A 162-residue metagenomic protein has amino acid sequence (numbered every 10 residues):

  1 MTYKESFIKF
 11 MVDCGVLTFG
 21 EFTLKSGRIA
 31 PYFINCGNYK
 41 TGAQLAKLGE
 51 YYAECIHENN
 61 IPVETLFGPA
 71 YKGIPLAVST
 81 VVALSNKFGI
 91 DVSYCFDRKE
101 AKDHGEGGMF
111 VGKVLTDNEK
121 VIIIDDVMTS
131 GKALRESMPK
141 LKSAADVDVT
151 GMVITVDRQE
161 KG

Functional and structural regions predicted by a protein language model:
M1-I124, T129-G162: PRPP-associated nucleotide enzymes
